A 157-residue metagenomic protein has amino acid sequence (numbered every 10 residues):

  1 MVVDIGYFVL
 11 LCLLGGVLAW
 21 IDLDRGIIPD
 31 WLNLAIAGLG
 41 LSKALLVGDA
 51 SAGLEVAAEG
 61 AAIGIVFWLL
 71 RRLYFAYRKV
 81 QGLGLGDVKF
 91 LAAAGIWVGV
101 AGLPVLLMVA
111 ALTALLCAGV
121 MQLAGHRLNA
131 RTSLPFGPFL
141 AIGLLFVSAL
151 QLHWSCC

Functional and structural regions predicted by a protein language model:
M1-C157: A membrane-topology feature that recognizes alpha-helical transmembrane segments and their immediate juxtamembrane
